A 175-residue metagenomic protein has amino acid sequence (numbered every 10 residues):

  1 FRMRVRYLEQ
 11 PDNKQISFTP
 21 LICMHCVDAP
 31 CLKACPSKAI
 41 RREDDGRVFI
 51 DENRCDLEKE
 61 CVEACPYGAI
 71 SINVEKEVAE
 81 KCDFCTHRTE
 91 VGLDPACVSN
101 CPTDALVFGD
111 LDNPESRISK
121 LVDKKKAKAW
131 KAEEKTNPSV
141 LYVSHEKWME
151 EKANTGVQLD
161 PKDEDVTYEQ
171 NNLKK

Functional and structural regions predicted by a protein language model:
F1-K175: Non-ligating segments of multi-cofactor redox enzymes
